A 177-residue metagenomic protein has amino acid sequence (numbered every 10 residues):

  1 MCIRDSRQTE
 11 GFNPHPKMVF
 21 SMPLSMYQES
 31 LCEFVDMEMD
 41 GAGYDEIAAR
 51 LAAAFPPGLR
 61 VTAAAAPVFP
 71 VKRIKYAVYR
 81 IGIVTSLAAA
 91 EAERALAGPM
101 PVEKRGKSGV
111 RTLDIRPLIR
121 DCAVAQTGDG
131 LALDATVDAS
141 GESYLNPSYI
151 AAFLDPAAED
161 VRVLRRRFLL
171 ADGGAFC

Functional and structural regions predicted by a protein language model:
M1-I3: Conserved small/polar residues in nucleotide/adenosyl-binding loops
S6-N13, V61-P67, V102-R111: A short, aromatic/hydrophobic, helix- or strand-capping loop or linear motif that either lines the entrance/gate
R7-M37, V68-P70: Short, charge-patterned binding micro-sites
H15, G98-C177: Core RNA-modification/binding signature centered on pseudouridine synthases
S30-R80: Ordered, amphipathic secondary-structure segments that act as subunit-interaction surfaces in large macromolecular
D36-A42, I81-L87, A135-A139: Short beta-strand-to-loop capping motifs
D45-F55, A90-P99, Y149-F153: Short amphipathic alpha-helices in soluble, non-transmembrane regions that often serve as interface/regulatory elements
V71-L87, I119-D121, L169-C177: Short, low-order "capping/linker" segments at domain edges
